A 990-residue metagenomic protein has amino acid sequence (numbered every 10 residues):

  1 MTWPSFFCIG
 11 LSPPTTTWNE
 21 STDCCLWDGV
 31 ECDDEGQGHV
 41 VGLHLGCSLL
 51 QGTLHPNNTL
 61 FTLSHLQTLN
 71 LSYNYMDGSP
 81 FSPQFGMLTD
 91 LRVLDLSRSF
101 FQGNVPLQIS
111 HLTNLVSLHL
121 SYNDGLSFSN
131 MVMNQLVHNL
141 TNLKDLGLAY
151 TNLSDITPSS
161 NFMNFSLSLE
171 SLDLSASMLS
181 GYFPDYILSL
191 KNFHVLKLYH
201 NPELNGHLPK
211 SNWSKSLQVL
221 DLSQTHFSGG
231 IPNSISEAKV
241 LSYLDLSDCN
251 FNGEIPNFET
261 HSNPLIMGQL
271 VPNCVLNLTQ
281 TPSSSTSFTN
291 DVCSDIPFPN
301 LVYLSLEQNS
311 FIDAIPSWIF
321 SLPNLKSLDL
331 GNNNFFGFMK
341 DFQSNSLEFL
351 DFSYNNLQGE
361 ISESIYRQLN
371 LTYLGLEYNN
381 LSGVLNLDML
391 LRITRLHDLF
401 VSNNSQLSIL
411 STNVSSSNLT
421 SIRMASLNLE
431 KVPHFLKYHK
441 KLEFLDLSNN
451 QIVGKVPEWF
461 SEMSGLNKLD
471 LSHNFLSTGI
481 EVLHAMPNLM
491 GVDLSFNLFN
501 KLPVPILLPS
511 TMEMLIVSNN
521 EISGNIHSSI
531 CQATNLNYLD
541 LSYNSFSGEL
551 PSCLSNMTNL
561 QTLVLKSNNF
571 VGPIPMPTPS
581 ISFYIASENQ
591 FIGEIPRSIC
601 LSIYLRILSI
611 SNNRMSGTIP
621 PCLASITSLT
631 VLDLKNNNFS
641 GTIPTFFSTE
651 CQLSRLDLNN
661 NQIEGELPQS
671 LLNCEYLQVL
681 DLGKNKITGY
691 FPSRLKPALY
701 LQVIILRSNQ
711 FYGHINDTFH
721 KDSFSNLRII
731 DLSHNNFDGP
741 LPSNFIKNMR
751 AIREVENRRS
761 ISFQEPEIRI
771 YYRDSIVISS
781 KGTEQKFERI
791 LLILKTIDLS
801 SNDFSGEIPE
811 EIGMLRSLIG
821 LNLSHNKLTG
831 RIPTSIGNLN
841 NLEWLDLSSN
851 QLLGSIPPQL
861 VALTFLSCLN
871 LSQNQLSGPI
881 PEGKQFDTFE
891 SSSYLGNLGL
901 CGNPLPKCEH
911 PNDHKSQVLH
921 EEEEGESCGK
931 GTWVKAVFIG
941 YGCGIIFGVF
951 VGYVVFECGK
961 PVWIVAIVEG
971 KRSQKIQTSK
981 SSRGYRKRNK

Functional and structural regions predicted by a protein language model:
M1-K990: Plant-biased, solvent-exposed loop and capping regions within N-terminal extracellular ligand-binding ectodomains
